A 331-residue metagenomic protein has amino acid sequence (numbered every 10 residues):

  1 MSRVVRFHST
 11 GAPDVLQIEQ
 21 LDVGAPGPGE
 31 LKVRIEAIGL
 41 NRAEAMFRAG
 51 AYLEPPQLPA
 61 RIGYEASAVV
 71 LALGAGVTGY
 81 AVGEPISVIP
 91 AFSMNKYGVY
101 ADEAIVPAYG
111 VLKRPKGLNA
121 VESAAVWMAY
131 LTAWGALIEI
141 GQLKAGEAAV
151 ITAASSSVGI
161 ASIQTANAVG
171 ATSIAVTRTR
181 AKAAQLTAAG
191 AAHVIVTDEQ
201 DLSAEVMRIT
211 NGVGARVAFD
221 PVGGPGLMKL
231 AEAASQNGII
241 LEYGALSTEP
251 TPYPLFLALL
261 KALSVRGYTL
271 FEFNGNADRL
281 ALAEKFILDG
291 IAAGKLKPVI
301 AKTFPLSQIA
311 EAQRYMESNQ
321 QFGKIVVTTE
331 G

Functional and structural regions predicted by a protein language model:
D22-G39, A51-F92: Glycine-rich beta-strand-centered segment in the early N-terminal region that forms part of a ligand/cofactor-binding
G79, I89-A153: NAD(P)H dinucleotide-binding glycine-rich loop of Rossmann-like/cofactor-binding domains, especially the beta1-alpha1
V99-Y100, T177-Q185, P250-L255: Short, glycine/polar-rich helix-capping loops at beta-to-alpha or helix-loop-helix junctions that flank or form
A124-Q200: Mid-domain Rossmann-like dinucleotide-binding core that forms the NAD(H)/NADP(H) cofactor-binding site
V169, P225-K295, T328-G331: Glycine-rich phosphate-binding loop and adjacent beta-alpha segment of Rossmann(oid) nucleotide-cofactor-binding
D201-G212: Short amphipathic alpha-helix with an adjacent loop that forms part of the alpha/beta core around
K295-K302, A310-G331: C-terminal capping/lid region of NAD(P)-dependent oxidoreductase domains
